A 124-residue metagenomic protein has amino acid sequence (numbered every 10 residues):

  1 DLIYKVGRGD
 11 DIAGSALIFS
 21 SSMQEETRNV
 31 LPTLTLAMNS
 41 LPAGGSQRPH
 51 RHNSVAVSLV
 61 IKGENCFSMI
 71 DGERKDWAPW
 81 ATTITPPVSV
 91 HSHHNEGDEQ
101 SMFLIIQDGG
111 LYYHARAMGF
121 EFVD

Functional and structural regions predicted by a protein language model:
D1, E96-D124: Double-stranded beta-helix
D1-A37, G119-D124: A short, N-terminal "cap"/entry segment at the start of jelly-roll beta-barrel domains of the cupin/DSBH fold
I18-E25, T35-H52, R74: Conserved short histidine dyad/triad with adjacent acidic residue
T33, M38-A43, R51-F67, I106-Q107: Short, conserved beta-strand element in jelly-roll/cupin
Q47-H50, S58, F67-M69, T85 (+2 more regions): Short beta-strand His + acidic residue motifs that chelate non-heme Fe in jelly-roll/DSBH and cupin folds
N53, E64, E73, S89-V90 (+2 more regions): A generic "binding-loop/recognition-motif" signal
N65-S68, Y112-H114: Short loop/beta submotifs within extracellular cysteine-rich repeat domains
D71-V88: Short acidic-glycine-tyrosine-enriched beta hairpin
